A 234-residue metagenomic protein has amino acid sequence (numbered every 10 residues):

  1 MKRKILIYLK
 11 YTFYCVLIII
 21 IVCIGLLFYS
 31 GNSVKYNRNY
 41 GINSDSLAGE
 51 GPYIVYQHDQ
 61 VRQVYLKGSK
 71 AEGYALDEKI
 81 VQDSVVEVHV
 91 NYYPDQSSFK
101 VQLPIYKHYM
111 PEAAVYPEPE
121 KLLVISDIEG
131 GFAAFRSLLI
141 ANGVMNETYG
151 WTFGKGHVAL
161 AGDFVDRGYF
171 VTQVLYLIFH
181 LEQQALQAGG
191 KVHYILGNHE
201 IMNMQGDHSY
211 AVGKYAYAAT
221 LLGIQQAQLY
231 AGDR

Functional and structural regions predicted by a protein language model:
K2-R234: Feature recognizes metal-dependent phosphohydrolase scaffolds
